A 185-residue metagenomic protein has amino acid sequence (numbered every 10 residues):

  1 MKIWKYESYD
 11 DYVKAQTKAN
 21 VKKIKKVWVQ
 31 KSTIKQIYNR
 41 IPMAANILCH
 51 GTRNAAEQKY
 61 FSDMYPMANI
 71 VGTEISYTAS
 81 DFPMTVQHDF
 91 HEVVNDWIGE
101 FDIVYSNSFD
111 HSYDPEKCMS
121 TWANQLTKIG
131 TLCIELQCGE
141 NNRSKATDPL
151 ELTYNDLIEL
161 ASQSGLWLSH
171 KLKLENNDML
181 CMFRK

Functional and structural regions predicted by a protein language model:
M1-P42: Class I SAM-dependent methyltransferase Rossmann-like catalytic core, especially the SAM/SAH-binding loop
N46-V93: Class I SAM-dependent methyltransferase SAM/SAH-binding core
H91-V104: A short acidic, Gly/Pro-enriched loop at the edge of an enzyme's catalytic core that lines a small-molecule cofactor
D102-P115: A short SAM/SAH-binding and catalytic strip from SAM-dependent methyltransferases
E116-T131: A short glycine-rich, Lys/Arg-flanked "PGG" loop and its adjoining helix->strand segment in the class I
I129-N141: Conserved beta-strand signature within the Rossmann-like core of class I S-adenosyl-L-methionine
G139, R143-K171: Conserved Class I S-adenosyl-L-methionine
S164-K185: Core SAM-dependent methyltransferase catalytic element
